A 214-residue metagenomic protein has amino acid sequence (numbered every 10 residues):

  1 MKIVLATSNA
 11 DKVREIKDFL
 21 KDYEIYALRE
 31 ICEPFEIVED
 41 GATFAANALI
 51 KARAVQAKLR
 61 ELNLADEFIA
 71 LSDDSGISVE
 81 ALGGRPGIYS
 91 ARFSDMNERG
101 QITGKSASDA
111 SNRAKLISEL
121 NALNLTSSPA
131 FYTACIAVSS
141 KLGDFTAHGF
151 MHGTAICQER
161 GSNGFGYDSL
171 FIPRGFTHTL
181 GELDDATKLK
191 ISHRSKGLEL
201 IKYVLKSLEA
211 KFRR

Functional and structural regions predicted by a protein language model:
K2-V4, A10-R214: Anionic-ligand binding patches
